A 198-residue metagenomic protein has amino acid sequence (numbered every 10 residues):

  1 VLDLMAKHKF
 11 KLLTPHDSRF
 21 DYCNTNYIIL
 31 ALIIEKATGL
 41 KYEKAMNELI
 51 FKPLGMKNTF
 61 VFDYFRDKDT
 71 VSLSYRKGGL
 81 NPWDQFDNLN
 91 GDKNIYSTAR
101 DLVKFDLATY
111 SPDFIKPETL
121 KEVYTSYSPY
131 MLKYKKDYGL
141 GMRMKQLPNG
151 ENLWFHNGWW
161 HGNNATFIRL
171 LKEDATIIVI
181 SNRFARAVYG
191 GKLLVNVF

Functional and structural regions predicted by a protein language model:
V1-H161: Short, surface-exposed loop or secondary-structure junction motifs that flank catalytic or metal-binding residues
N58-F60, A165, N196: Short non-domain terminal segments
K116, H161, E173-A175, N196-F198: Short, low-complexity, polar/charged sequence segments that are solvent-exposed and flexible
Y134, I178, A185-V188: Generic domain-boundary/flexible-linker signal
L147-E151, F184-F198: Short, gly/Ser/Thr-rich active-site loops of penicillin-recognizing serine hydrolases
W160-H161, N182-A185: Short, glycine-/Ser/Thr-/acidic-enriched flexible segments
T166-R183: Short, well-ordered beta-strand elements
